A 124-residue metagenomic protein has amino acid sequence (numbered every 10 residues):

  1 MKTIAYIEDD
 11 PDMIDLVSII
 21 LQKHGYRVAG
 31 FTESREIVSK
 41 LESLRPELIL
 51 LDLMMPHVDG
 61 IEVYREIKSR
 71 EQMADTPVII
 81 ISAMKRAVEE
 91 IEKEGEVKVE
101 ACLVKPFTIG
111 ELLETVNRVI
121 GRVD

Functional and structural regions predicted by a protein language model:
E8: Conserved acidic carboxylate
D15-K23: Charged docking surfaces used in two-component/phosphorelay signaling
G25-T32, K40: Short hydrophobic/Thr-rich beta-strand motif most characteristic of the beta2 strand and flanking loop of CheY-like
E33, D59-R65: Acidic catalytic/metal-coordinating carboxylates
D52: Active-site residues of response regulator receiver
M55: Receiver (REC) domain active-site loop signature in two-component systems and cognate sites in sensor histidine kinases
E62, K85-L103, G110, E114-N117: Alpha4 helix (beta4-alpha4-beta5 surface) of REC/receiver domains from two-component response regulators
I81-S82: Hydrophobic/aromatic residues positioned on beta-strands within the core alpha/beta folds
